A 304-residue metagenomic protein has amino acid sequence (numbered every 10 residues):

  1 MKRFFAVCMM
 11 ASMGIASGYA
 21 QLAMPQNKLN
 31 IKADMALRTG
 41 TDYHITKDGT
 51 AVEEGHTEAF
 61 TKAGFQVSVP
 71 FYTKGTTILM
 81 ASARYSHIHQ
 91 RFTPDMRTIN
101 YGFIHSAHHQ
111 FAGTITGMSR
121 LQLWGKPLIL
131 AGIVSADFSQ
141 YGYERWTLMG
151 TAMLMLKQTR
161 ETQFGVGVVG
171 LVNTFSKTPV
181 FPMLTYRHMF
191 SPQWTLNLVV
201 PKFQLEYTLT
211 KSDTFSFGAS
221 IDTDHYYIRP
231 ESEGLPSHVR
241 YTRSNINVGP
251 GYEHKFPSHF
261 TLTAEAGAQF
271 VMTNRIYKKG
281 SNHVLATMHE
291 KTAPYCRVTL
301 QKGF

Functional and structural regions predicted by a protein language model:
Q21-Y143, T147, T151, L156: Transmembrane beta-barrel domains of bacterial outer-membrane proteins
M35-Y43, A83-R91, S119-L121, V134-Q140 (+6 more regions): Transmembrane beta-strands of outer-membrane beta-barrel pores
T57-A63, H105-G113, E144-L148, T178-P182 (+3 more regions): Residues that define the transmembrane beta-barrel architecture of outer-membrane proteins
V67-F71, G117-L121, L156, H188 (+4 more regions): Residue-level signature of outer-membrane beta-barrel architecture
T73-L79, Q122-L130, E161-V166, Q193-L196 (+3 more regions): Repeated loop/turn-to-beta-strand initiation elements of outer-membrane beta-barrel proteins
F138-T147, L171-P179, Q193-L209: Solvent-exposed loop/turn segments connecting transmembrane beta-strands in outer-membrane beta-barrel proteins
L184-R187, Y252, E290-F304: Outer-membrane beta-barrel "beta-signal"
L196, Q204, D213-H283: Outer membrane beta-barrel transmembrane domains
